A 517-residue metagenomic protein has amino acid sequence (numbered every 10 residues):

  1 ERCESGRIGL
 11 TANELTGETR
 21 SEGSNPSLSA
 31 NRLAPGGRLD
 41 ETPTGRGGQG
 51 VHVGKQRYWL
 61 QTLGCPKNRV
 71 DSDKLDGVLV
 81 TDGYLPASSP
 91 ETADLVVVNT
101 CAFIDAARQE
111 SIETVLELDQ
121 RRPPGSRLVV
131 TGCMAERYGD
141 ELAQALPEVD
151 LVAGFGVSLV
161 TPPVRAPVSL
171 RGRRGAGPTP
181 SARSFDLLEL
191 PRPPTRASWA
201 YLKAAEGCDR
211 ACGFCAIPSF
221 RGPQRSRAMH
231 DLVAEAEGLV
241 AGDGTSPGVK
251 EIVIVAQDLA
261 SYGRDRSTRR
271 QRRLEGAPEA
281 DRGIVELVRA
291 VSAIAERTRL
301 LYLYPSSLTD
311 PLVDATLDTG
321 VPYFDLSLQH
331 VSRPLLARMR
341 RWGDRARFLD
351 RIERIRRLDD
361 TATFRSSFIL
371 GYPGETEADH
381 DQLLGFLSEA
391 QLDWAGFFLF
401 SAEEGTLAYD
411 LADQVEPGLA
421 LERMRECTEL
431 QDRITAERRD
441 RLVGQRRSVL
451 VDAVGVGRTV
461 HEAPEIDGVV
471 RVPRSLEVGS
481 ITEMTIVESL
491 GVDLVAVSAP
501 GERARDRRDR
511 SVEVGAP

Functional and structural regions predicted by a protein language model:
E1-R7, E22-G23, R38: Short, positively charged low-complexity motifs
G23, R32-Q49, A176: Compositionally biased, low-complexity flexible segments
G48-Y262, G283, A346-R357, D381 (+3 more regions): Proteins enriched for Cys/Gly/acidic motifs involved in redox and nucleic-acid/cofactor modification
L128-G132, R137, A241-A378: Conserved SAM/AdoMet-binding glycine-rich loop
E148, T316-Y323, A390-D393: Glycine-enriched alpha-helix->loop->beta-strand junction motifs that scaffold or abut catalytic
C212, I254, L300, L326 (+6 more regions): Conserved, mostly hydrophobic/aromatic
L399, D410-P517: Terminal RNA-binding accessory module
